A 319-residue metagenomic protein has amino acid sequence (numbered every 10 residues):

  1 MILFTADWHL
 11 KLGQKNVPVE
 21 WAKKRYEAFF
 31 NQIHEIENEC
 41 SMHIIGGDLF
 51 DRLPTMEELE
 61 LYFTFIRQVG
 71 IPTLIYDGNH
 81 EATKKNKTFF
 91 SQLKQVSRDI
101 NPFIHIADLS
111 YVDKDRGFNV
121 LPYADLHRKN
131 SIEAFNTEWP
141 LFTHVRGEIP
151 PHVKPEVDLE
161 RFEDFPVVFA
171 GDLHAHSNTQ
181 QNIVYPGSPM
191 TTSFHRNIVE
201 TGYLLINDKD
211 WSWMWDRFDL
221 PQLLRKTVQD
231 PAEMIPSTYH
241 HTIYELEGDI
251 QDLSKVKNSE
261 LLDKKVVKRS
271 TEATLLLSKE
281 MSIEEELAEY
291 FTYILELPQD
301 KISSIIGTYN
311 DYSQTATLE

Functional and structural regions predicted by a protein language model:
M1-L61, S131-T137, L318-E319: N-terminal active-site segment of His-dependent metallophosphoesterases
L3, N119-L121, L204: Conserved beta-strand elements of the Class I
F4-A6, H43-D48, T73-K84, H105-L109 (+4 more regions): Active-site neighborhood of phospho(di)ester-bond hydrolases with catalytic His/Asp-centered motifs
Q14-N16, G47-F65, D77, A82-N101 (+3 more regions): Metal-dependent catalytic neighborhoods of phosphoester/phosphodiester hydrolases
M42, N207-E319: Accessory, non-catalytic peripheral segments of nucleic-acid enzymes
T73, N101-F103, D115-V120, T137-L141 (+6 more regions): Active-site regions of enzymes building and remodeling cell-envelope glycoconjugates
E81-R161, P189: Conserved catalytic scaffold of divalent metal-dependent phosphoesterases
P151-M214: Conserved beta-sheet core of the metallophosphoesterase superfamily
